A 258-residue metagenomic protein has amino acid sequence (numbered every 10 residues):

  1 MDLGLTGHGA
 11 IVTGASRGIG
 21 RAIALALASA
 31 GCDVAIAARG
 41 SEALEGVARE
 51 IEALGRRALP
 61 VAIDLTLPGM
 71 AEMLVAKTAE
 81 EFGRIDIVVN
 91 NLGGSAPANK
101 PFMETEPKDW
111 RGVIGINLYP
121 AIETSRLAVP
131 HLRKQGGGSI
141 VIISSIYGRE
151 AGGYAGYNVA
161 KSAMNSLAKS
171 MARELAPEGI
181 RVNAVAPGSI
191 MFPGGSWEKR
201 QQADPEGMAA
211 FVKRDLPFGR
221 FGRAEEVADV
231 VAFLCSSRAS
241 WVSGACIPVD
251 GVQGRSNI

Functional and structural regions predicted by a protein language model:
D2, N99, A232, S243-I258: Short C-terminal tail/terminal secondary-structure segment of NAD(P)H-dependent dehydrogenase/reductase domains
H8, R56-R57, R84-I85, L132-I146 (+2 more regions): Active-site loop of short-chain dehydrogenase/reductase
G9, S16-G18: Conserved glycine-rich cofactor-binding loop
G94, V141-A163, A168-P177, S189-I190: Catalytic loop of short-chain dehydrogenase/reductase
A98-F102, E106-I114, M208, V212: Substrate-binding pocket helix/loop in short-chain dehydrogenase/reductase
P130, R173-P177, S240: Alpha-helical segment proximal to the catalytic Tyr-Lys
P177, G188-D215, S256-I258: A glycine/serine/threonine-rich, flexible loop-to-helix segment that serves as the NAD(P) cofactor-binding "lid"
